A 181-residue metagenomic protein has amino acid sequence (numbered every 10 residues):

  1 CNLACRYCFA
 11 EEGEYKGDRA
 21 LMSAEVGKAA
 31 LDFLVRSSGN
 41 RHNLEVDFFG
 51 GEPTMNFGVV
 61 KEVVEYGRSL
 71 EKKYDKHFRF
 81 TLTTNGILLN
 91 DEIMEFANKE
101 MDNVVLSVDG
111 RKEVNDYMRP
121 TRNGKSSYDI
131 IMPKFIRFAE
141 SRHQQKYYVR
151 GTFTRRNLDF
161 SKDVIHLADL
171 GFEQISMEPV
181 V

Functional and structural regions predicted by a protein language model:
C1-A24: Canonical Radical SAM [4Fe-4S] cluster-binding loop centered on the CxxxCxxC motif and its immediate flanking residues
D18-M22, T54-M55, S126: Short, surface-exposed alpha-helical recognition segments that flank or form part of ligand/macromolecule-binding
G27, L31-D47, N56-V180: Radical SAM/AdoMet-radical enzyme domain recognition
G50-G51: Short acidic donor-binding/metal-coordinating loop in glycosyltransferase active sites
